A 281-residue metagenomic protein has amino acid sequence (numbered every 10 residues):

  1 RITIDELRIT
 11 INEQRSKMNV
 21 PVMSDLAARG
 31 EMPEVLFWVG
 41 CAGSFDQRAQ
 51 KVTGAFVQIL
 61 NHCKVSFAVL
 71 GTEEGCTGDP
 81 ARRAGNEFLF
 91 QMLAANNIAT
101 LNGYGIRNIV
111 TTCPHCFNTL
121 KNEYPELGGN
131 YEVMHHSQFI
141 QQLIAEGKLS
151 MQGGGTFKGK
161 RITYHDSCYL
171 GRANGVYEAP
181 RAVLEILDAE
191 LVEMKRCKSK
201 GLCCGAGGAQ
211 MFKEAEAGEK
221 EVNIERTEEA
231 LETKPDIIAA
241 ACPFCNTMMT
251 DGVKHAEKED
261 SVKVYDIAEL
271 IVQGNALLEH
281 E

Functional and structural regions predicted by a protein language model:
R1-E281: Iron-sulfur cluster-binding electron-transfer modules in prokaryotic oxidoreductases
